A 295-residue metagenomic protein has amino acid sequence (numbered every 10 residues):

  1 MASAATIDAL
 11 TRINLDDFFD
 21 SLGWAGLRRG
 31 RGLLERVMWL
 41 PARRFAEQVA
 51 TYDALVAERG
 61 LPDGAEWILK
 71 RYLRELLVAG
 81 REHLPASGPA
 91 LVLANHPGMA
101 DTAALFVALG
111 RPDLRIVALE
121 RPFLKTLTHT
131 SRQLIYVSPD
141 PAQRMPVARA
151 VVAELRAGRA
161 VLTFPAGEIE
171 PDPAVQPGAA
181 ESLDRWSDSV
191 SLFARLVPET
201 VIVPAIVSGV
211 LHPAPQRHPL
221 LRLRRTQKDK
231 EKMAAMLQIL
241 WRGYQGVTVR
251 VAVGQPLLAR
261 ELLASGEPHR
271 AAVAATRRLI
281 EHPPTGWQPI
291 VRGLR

Functional and structural regions predicted by a protein language model:
M1-A90, A100-A104, R111, V291: Membrane-anchoring hydrophobic helices of lipid-metabolizing enzymes
G80, L93-H96, V117-E120, F164-A166 (+1 more regions): Short His-Asn-centered micro-motif
A90-A142: Catalytic core of membrane glycerolipid acyltransferases/transacylases, capturing the structured, soluble-facing
A103-A104, L127-H129, P146-V147, P165 (+2 more regions): A short secondary-structure junction signal
R115-A118, A160-F164, V201-I206, A252 (+1 more regions): A structural signal for short, well-ordered beta-strand segments and their strand-loop junctions that often border
V147-A157: Short amphipathic alpha-helices and their capping/turn segments at secondary-structure boundaries
A157-P171: A structural motif
P171-L263: A cross-family acyltransferase "interaction/gating" segment
